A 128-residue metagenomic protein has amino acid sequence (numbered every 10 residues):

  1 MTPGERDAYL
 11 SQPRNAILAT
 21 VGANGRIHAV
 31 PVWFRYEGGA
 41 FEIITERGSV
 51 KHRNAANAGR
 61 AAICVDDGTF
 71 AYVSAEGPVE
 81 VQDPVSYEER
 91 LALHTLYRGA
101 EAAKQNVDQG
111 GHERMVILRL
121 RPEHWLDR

Functional and structural regions predicted by a protein language model:
M1-P13: Extreme N-terminal tail/first-helix region
T2-E5, K51, E89: Hydrophobic alpha-helical segments typical of transmembrane helices and their membrane-interface/capping positions
L10-S11, A56-N57, G111: Alpha-helix boundary recognition
P13-R47, R53-A55, A61-C64, S74-A75: Short beta-strand segments
R14-N15, R60, A102, W125: Generic structural signal for secondary-structure transition and capping sites
G48, G68-T69: Short, acidic/turn-prone active-site loops that include or flank metal/cofactor- and phosphate-binding residues
F70-R128: Charged, gly/pro-rich active-site loop segments
